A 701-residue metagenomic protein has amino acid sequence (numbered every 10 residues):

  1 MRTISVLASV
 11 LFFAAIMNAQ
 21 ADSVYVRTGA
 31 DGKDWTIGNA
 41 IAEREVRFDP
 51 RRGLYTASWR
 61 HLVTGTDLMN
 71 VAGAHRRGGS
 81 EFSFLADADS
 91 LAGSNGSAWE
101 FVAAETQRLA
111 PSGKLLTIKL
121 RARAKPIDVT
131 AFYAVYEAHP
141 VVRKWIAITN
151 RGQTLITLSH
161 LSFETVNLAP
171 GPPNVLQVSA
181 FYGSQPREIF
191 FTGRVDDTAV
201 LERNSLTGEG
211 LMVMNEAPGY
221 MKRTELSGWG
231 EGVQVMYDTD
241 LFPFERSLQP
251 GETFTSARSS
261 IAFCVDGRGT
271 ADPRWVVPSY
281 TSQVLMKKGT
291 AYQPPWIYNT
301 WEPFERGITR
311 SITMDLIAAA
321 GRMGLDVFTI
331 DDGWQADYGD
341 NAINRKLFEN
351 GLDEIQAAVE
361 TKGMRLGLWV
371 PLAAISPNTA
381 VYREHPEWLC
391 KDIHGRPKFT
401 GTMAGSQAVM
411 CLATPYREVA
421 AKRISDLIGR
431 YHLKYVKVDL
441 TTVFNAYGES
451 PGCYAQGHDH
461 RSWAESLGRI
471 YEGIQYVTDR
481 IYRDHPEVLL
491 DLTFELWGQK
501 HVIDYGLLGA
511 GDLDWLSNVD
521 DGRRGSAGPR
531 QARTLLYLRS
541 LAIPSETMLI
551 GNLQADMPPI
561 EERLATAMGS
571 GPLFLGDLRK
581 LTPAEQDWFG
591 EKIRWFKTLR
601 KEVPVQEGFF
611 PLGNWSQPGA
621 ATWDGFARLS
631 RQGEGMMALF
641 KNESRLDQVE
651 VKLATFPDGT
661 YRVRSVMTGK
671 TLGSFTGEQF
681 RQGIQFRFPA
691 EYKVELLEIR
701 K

Functional and structural regions predicted by a protein language model:
A21-G38, A42, Y55-V233, F242 (+1 more regions): Polysaccharide-binding surfaces and accessory modules of carbohydrate-active proteins
I41, I146, G251, Y298 (+6 more regions): Conserved, mostly hydrophobic/aromatic
I41, R246-V265, E691-R700: Short Pro-Gly-centered flexible turn/kink motifs
A291-S425, Y431, Y435, N445-Y447 (+1 more regions): Aromatic-lined carbohydrate-binding/catalytic grooves of carbohydrate-active enzymes
N378, Y382-P415, G468-K580: Glycan-recognition surfaces
S570-G571, L575-N614: Aromatic- and carboxylate-lined catalytic core of secreted/periplasmic carbohydrate-active enzymes
S616-D658, Y692, L696-E698: Carbohydrate-binding surface patches
G673-K701: C-terminal beta-strand-rich structural cap/linker in extracellular carbohydrate-active enzymes
